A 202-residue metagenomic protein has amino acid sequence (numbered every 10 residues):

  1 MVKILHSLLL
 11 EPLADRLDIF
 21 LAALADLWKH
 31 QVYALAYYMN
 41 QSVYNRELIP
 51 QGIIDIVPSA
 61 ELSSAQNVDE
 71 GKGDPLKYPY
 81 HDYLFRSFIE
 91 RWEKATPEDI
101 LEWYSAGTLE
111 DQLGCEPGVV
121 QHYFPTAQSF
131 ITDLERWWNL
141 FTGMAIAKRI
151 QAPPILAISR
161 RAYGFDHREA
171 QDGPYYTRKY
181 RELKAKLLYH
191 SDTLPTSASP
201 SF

Functional and structural regions predicted by a protein language model:
M1-F202: ATP/NTP-dependent adenylation/nucleotidyl-transfer catalytic domains that generate, transfer, or process NMP-activated
